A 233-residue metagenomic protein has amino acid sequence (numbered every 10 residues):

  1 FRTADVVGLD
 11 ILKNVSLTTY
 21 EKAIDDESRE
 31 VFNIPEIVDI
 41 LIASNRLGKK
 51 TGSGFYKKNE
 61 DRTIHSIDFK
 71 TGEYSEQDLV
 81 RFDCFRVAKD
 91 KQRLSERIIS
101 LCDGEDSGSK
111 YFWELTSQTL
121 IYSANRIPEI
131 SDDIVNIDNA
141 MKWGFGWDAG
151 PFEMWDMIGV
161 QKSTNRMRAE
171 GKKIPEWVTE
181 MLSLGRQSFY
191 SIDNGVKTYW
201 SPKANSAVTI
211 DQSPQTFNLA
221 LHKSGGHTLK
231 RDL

Functional and structural regions predicted by a protein language model:
F1-L233: N-terminal glycine-rich phosphate-binding loop for ADP-containing cofactors
